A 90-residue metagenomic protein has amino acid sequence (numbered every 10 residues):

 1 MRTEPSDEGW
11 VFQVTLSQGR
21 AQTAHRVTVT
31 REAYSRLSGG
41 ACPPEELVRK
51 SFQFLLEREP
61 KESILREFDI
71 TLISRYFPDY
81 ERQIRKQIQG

Functional and structural regions predicted by a protein language model:
M1-C42, S63, I70-G90: N-terminal intrinsically disordered, cationic/polar leader segments that include organellar targeting peptides
E45-E46: A short beta-strand-loop micro-motif that forms or neighbors metal/cofactor- and ligand-binding patches at active-site
R49: Basic nucleic-acid-binding interfaces
L56-S63: Short helix-capping/linker segments at secondary-structure and domain boundaries
